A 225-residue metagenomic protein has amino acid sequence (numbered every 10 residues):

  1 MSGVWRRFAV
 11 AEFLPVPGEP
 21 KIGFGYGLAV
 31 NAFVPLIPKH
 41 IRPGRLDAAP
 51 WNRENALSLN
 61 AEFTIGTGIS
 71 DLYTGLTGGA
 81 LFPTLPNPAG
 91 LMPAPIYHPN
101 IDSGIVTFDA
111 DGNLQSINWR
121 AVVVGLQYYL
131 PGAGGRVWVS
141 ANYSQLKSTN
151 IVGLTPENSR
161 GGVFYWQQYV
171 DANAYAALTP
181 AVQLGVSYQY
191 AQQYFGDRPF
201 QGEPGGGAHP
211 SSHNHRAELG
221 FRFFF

Functional and structural regions predicted by a protein language model:
S2-Q168: Detector for outer-membrane/organellar transmembrane beta-barrel domains, recognizing the amphipathic beta-strand
I96, N100, A121, A177-L184 (+1 more regions): Catalytic cores of transferase enzymes with a strong primary signal for eukaryotic protein kinases
L126, A141, A172-A174, G185-V186 (+1 more regions): Hydrophobic, well-ordered secondary-structure elements that form the walls of internal hydrophobic environments
V152-L154, G185, Y194-G205, H209-P210: A glycine-biased, small/acidic residue-tolerant capping/turn segment at secondary-structure junctions
P156, A176, E203-P204, R216-E218: Replace "related TpsB outer-membrane translocases also match" with "some related outer-membrane beta-barrels such as
A174-S187, Q193-G196: C-terminal closing repeat unit and adjoining cap/tail of repeat-based domains
S211-F225: Outer-membrane beta-barrel "beta-signal"
